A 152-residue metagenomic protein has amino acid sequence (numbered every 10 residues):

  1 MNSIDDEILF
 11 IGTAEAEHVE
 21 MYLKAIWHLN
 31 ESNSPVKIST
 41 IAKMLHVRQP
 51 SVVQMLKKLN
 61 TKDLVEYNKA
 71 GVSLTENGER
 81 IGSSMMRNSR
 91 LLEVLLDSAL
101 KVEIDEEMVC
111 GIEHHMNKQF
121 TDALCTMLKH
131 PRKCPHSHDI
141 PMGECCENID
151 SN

Functional and structural regions predicted by a protein language model:
M1-K24: Short alpha-helical segments that sit at the start of domains
S32-A42: Short acidic, hydrophobic short linear motifs in intrinsically disordered regions
P50: Key DNA-contact positions within bacterial/archaeal DNA-binding proteins
L56-K57: Short, hydrophobic-biased segments on the C-terminal half of alpha helices that form "recognition helices"
N60-A70: A short, conserved structural fragment
A70-N88: Basic, amphipathic "hinge/linker" alpha-helix immediately C-terminal to the N-terminal HTH DNA-binding motif
G111-N152: C-terminal regulatory/oligomerization modules of transcriptional regulators
